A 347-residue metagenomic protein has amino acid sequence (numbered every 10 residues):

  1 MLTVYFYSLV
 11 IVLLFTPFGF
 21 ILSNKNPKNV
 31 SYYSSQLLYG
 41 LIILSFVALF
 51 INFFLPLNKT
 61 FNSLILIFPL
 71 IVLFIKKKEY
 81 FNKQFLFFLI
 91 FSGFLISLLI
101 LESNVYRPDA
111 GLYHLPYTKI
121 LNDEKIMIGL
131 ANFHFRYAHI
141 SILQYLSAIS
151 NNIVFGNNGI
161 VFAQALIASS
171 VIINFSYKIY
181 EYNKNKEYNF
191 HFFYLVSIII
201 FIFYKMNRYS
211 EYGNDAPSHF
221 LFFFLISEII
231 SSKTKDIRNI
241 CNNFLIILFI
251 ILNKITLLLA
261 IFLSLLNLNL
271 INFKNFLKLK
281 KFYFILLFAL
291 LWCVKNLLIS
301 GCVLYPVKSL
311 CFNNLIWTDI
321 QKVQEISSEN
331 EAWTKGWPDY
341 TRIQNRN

Functional and structural regions predicted by a protein language model:
M1-Y80: Membrane-embedded, hydrophobic transmembrane alpha-helices
L14-P17, L22, S197, P217-T234: Specific aromatic-rich, kink-prone transmembrane helix
V47-N52, M206, I240-I255, L259-L266 (+2 more regions): Membrane-interface alpha helices of multi-pass inner-membrane proteins
V72-F81, A260-L286: Perimembrane helix-loop-helix junctions
F85-I96, L245, N272-L297: Hydrophobic alpha-helical membrane-interfacial segments at the cytosolic entry of transmembrane helices
L98-H191, Y209-E211: Active-site lumenal/periplasmic loops and adjacent helix-entry segments of GT-C-fold, multi-pass membrane
E102-V105, L146, K280-N347: Membrane-lumen/periplasm interface segments of specific transmembrane helices in polyprenyl phosphate-linked
F162-I167, Y204-I229: Multi-pass, polyprenyl lipid-linked donor-dependent membrane glycosyltransferases
